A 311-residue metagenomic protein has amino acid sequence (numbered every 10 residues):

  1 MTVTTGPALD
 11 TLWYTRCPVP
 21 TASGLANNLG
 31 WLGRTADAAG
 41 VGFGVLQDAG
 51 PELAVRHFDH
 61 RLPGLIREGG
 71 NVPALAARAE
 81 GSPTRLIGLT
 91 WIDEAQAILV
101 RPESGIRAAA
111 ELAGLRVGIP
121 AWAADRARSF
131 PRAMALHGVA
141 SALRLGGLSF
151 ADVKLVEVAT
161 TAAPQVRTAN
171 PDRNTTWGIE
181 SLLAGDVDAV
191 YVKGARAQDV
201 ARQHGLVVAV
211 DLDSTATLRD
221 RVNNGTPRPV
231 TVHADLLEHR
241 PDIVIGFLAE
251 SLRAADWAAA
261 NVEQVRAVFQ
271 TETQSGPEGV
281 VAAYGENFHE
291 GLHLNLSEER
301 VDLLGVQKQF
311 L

Functional and structural regions predicted by a protein language model:
G6-V158: Short, glycine-/small- and polar/acidic-enriched structural segments that line small-molecule recognition paths
L29-G30, G185, Q309: Short glycine-centered helix-capping/turn motifs at secondary-structure transition points
D37, S214-D220, L292-R300: Short, solvent-exposed loop/beta-turn-alpha elements that line the ligand-binding surface or hinge of extracytoplasmic
A121-F130, P164-N170, G178-V187: Flexible, glycine/proline-enriched loop segments at strand-loop-helix junctions that form or flank small-ligand binding
W122-D125, A159-A163, G194-A197: Short acidic/polar capping segments at secondary-structure boundaries
F150-T175: Short, flexible helix-coil linker/hinge segments at the edges of structured domains or between repeats
N170-V268: Pocket-lining segment of extracytoplasmic ligand-binding domains
R240-L311: Secondary-structure end/capping motifs
